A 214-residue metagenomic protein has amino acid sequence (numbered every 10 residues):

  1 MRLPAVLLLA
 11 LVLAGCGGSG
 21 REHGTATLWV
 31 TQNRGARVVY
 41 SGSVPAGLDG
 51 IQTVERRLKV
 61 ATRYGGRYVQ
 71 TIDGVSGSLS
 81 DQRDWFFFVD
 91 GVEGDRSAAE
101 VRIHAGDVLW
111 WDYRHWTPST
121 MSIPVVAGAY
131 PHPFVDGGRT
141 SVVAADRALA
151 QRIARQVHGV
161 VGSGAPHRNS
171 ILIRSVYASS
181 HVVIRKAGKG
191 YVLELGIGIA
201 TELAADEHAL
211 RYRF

Functional and structural regions predicted by a protein language model:
M1-A14: Sec-dependent bacterial lipoprotein signal peptides
C16-F214: Ubiquitin-like/PB1-type beta-grasp interaction modules and other compact soluble beta-rich domains
